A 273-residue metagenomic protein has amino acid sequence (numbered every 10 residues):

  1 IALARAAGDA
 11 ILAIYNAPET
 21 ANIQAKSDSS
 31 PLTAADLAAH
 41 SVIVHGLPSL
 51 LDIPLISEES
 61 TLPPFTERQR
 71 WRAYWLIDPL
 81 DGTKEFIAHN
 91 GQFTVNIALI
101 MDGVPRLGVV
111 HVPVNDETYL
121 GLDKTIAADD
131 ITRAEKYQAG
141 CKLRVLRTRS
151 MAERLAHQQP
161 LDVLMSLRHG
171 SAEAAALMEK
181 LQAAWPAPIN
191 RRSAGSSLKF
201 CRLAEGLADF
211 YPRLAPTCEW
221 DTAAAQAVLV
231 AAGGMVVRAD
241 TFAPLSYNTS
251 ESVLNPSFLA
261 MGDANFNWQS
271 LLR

Functional and structural regions predicted by a protein language model:
I1-G8, H157, A176-W185, R192 (+1 more regions): Oxyanion/phosphate-interacting regions
I1-L80, A176-E179, T241-A243: N-terminal subdomain of lithium-sensitive/metallo-dependent phosphomonoesterases centered on the IMPase/IPPase/PAP
I11, D36, L47, T83 (+6 more regions): Residue-level signal for inorganic ion chemistry
R68-E135, A139-G140: DPxDG-like acidic metal-binding loop motif
P113, H169, G195-L198, T217: Short beta->alpha linker loops
L146-A174, A184-A194: Short loop->beta-strand "edge-of-pocket" segments that line small-molecule binding or catalytic clefts across diverse
